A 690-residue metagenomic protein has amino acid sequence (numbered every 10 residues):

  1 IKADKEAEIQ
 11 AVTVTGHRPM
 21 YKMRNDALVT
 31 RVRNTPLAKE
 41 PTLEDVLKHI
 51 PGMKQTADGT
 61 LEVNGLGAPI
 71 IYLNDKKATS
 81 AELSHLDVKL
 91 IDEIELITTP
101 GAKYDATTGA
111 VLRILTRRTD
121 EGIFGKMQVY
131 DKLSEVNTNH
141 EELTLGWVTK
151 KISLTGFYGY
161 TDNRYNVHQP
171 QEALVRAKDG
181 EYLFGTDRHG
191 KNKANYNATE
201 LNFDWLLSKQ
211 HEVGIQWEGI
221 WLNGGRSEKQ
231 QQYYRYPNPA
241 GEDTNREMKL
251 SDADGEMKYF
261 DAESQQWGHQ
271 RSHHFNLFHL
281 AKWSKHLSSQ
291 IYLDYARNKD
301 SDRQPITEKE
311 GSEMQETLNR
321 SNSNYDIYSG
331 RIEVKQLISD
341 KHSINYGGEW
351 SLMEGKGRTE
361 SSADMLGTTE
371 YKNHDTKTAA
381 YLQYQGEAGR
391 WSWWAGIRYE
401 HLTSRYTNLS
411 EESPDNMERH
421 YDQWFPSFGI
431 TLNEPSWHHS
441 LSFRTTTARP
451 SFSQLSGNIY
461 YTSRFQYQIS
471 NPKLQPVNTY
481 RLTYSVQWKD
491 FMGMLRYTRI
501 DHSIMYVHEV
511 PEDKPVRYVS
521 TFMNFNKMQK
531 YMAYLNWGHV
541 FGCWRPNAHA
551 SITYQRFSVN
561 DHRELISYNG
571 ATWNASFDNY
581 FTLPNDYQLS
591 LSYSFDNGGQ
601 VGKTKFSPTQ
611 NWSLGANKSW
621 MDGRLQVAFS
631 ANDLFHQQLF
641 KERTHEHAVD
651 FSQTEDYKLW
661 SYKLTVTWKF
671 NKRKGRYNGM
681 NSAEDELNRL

Functional and structural regions predicted by a protein language model:
I1-D4, A11, L43-V46, L61-E62 (+4 more regions): N-terminal periplasmic accessory domains that precede and gate Gram-negative outer-membrane beta-barrel machines
I1-P36, T56-D58, I97-T99: Short, acidic, small-residue-rich periplasmic hinge/interaction motif at the N-terminus of Gram-negative outer-membrane
M23, K54-T99: Periplasmic plug
I91, Y104-L112, D120-P170, A194-N197: Outer-membrane beta-barrel translocator/receptor signature
L115-M127, H168, Y196-T199, S227-Q231 (+7 more regions): Surface-exposed extracellular loop regions of Gram-negative outer-membrane beta-barrel proteins
A198-N223, E263-L409, N433, W437-H438 (+2 more regions): Face-selective signature of the C-terminal outer-membrane beta-barrel domain
I327-R331, K377-A379, I469-N471, Q475 (+3 more regions): Outer membrane beta-barrel strand-and-loop segments of large Gram-negative receptors, especially TonB-dependent
K372-D375, N416-Y421, T447-D501, V519-Y531 (+2 more regions): Outer-membrane beta-barrel signature, preferentially recognizing the C-terminal barrel domain of Gram-negative
